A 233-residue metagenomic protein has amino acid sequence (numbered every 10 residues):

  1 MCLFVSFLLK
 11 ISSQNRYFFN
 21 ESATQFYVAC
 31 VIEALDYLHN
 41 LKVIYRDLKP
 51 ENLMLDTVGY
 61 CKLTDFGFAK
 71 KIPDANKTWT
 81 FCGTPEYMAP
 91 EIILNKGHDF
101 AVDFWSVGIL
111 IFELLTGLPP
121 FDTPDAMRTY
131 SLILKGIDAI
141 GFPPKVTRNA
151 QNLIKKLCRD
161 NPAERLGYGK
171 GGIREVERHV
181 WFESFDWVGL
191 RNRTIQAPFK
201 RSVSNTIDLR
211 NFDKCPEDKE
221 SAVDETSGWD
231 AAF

Functional and structural regions predicted by a protein language model:
L8-F19: AlphaC helix of the protein kinase catalytic domain
Y27-V28: Activation segment signature within eukaryotic-like protein kinase domains
E33-V43: Protein kinase catalytic-loop region centered on the HRD/HxD motif
I92-A101: Conserved end of the kinase activation segment
T116-P119: Structural helix C-cap motif within protein kinase domains
A163, G167-F233: C-terminal regulatory tails of eukaryotic serine/threonine kinases
